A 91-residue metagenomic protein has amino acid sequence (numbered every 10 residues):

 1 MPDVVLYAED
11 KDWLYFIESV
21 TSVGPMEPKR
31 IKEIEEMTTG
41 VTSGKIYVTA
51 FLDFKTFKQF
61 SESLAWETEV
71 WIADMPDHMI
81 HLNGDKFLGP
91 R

Functional and structural regions predicted by a protein language model:
M1, P28-I31, L52-F54: Short amphipathic alpha-helical surface micro-motifs
D3-L6, D12-V23, E27, I34: Conserved catalytic cores of phosphodiester-cleaving nucleases, focusing on short active-site segments
E9, E18, E33-E36, E62 (+1 more regions): Glutamate identity and glutamate-enriched acidic tracts
E18, P28-E33, Q59-S61, G84-K86: General "foldedness" signal
G24-G44, L64: Basic, amphipathic alpha-helical patches used to engage nucleic acids or provide basic targeting signals, exemplified
G40-R91: Domain-level recognition of nuclease-like catalytic cores that cleave nucleotide substrates
